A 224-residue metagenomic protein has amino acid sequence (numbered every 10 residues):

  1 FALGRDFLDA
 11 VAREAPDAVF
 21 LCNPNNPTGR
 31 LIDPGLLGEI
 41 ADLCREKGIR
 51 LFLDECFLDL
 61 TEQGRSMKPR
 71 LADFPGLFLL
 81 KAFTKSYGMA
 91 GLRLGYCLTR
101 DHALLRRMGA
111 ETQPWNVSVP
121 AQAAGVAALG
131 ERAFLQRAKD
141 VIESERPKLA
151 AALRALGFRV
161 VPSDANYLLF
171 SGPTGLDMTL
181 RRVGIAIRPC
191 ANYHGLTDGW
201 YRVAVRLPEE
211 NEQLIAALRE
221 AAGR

Functional and structural regions predicted by a protein language model:
G4-A15, P27-S86: Active-site pre-lysine segment of PLP-dependent enzymes
A18-C22, F52, Y96-L98: Structural motif
G76-R154, F158-V161: PLP-dependent aminotransferase class I/II
T99, F170-G172, V205-L207: Short beta-strand-to-loop capping motifs
E143, A151-G184: Conserved PLP-binding catalytic core of the aspartate aminotransferase-like
R182-V183, N192-R224: PLP-dependent enzyme catalytic core of the Aspartate aminotransferase-like
